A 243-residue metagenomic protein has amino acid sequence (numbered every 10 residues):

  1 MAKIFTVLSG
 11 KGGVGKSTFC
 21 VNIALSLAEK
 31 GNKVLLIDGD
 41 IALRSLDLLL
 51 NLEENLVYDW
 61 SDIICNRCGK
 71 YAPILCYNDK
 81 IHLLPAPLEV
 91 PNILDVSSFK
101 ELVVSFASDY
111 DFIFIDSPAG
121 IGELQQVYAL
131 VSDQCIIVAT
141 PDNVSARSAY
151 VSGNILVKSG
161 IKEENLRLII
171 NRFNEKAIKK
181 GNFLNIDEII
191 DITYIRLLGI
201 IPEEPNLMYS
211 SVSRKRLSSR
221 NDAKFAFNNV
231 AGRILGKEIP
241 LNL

Functional and structural regions predicted by a protein language model:
A2-G39, F106: Walker A/P-loop phosphate-binding motif and the immediately C-terminal alpha-helix
L36-S108, Y209-R216: P-loop/Walker-type NTP enzyme "switch/lid" segment
I41-L43, E89-V90, G120, D142-V144 (+2 more regions): Conserved nucleotide-binding/hydrolysis micro-motifs of P-loop NTPases
A107-L124: Glycine-rich phosphate-binding loop used to anchor ATP phosphates in small-molecule kinases, encompassing both
L124-N143: Inter-motif core of Ras-like GTPase G domains
Q134, D142-L166, L184: Anionic-ligand binding region
K158-L243: C-terminal lobe/tail of nucleotide-utilizing enzymes
